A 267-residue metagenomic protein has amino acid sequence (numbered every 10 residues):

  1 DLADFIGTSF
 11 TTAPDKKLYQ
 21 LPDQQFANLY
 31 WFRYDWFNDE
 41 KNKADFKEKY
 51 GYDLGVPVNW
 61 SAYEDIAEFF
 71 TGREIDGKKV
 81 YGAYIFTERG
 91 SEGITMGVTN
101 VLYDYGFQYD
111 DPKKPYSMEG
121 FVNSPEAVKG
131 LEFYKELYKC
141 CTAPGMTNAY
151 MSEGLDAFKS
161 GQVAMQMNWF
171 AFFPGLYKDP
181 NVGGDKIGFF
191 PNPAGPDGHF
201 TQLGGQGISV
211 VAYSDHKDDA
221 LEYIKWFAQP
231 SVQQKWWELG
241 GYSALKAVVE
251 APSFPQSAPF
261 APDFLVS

Functional and structural regions predicted by a protein language model:
D1-F5, S9, K17-Q20, E40-K41 (+6 more regions): Extracytoplasmic "Venus flytrap"/periplasmic binding protein-like
D1-W31, G97, K186-P193, F254-L265: Hinge/lid segment of periplasmic solute-binding proteins
T8-Y30, N59-E119, V163: Extracytoplasmic/periplasmic solute-binding protein
T12, W36, M118, V128 (+3 more regions): Extracytoplasmic/periplasmic substrate-recognition and gating elements
V58-A62, G145-K159: Short helix-initiation/N-cap motifs at beta->coil->alpha
E64-T71, F107-N148, G188, N192: Glycine-centered hinge/linker elements that transmit conformational signals in sensory and ligand-binding systems
I66-F70, G154-F158, V163, F172 (+3 more regions): Short, hydrophobic alpha-helical packing/hinge segments within bilobed ligand-binding/sensory domains
M151, N168-L176, Q206: Beta->alpha turn/N-cap motifs
